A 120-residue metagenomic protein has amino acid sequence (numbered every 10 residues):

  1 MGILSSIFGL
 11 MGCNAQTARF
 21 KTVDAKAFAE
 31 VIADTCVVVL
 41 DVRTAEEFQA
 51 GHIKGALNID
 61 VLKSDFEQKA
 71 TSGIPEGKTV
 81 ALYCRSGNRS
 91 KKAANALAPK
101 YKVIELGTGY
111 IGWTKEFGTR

Functional and structural regions predicted by a protein language model:
G2-A29, V37, E46-T79, N88-R120: Rhodanese-like catalytic fold shared by cysteine-dependent sulfurtransferases and DSP/PTP-type phosphatases
V39-D41: Structural scaffold elements adjacent to functional motifs in cytosolic proteins
Y83: Short, surface-exposed ligand- or partner-binding patches at beta-edge/loop junctions that are enriched in aromatics
